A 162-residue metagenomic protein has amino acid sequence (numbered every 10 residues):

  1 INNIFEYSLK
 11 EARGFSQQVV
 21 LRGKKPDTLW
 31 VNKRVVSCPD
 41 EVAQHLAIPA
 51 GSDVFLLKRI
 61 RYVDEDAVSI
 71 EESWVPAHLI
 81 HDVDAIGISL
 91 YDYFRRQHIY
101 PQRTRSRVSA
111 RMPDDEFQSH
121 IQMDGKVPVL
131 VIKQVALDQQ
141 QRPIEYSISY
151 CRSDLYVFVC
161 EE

Functional and structural regions predicted by a protein language model:
I1-L56, E72, H78-R105, S109-M112 (+2 more regions): HTH-adjacent hinge/linker in prokaryotic transcriptional regulators
T28, L56-L57, V63, A67-E71 (+1 more regions): A short glycine-rich, His/Asp/Glu-containing loop-to-beta-strand
A50-D64, V129-L137: A short beta-strand signature
S52-V54, V68, P101, V127-V129 (+1 more regions): A general secondary-structure signal for short beta-strands and their flanking turns/coil in non-transmembrane regions
Y62-V63, A77, D138, S153: Beta-strand elements of well-folded, non-transmembrane domains
T104, S109-Q139, P143-Y150: Extended hydrophobic
R142, S149-E162: C-terminal beta-strand edge segments of enzyme domains
